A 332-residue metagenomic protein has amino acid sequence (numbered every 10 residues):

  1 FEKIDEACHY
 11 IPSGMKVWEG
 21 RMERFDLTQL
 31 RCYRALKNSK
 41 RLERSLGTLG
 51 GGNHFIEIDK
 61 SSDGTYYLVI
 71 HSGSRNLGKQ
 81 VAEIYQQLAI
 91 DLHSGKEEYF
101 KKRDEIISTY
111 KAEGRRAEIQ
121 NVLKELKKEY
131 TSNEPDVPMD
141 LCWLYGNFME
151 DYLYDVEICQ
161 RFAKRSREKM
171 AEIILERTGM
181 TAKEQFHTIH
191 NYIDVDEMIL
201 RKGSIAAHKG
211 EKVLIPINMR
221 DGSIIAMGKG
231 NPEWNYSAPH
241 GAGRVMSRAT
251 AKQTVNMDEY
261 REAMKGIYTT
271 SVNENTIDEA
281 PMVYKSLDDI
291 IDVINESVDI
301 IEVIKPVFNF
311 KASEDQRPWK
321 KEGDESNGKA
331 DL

Functional and structural regions predicted by a protein language model:
F1-M15, G20, F25-L332: Domain-length cofactor-binding catalytic modules of enzymes
